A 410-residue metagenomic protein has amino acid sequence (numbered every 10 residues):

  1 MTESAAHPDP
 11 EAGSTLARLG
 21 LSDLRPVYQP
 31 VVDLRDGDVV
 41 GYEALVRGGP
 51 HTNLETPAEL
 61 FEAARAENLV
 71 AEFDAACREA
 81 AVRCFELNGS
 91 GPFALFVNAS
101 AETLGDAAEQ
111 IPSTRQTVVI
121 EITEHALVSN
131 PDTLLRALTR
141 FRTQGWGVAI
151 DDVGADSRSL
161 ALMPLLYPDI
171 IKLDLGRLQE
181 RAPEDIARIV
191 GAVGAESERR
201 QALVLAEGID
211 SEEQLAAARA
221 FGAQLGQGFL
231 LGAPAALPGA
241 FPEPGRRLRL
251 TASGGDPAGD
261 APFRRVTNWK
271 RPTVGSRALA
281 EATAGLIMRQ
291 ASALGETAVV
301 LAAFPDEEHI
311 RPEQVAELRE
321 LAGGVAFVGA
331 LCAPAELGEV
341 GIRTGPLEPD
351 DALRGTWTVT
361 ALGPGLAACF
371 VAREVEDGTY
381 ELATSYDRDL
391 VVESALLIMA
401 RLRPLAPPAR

Functional and structural regions predicted by a protein language model:
M1-R18, V27, R35-D38, G48-H51 (+3 more regions): EAL-family c-di-GMP phosphodiesterase catalytic domain
T2-T114, G275-A282: Bacterial c-di-GMP phosphodiesterase EAL domain
G49-A75, A101-A108, S113-G145, L175-A195 (+1 more regions): EAL-type cyclic di-GMP phosphodiesterase domain
S90-L95, T114-V118, Q144-W146, D169 (+3 more regions): Short, well-ordered coil/turn segments that N-cap beta-strands
N98-A101, T123-E124, V153, E207-I209 (+2 more regions): Structural motif
E109-S113, M163-L165, A335-I342: Short loop/helix-cap segments at secondary-structure boundaries that form the rim of catalytic
R142, E198, R219, L321-A322: Anion (oxyanion) recognition and catalysis
A258-R410: PLD/PLD-like phosphodiesterase catalytic module centered on the HKD motif
